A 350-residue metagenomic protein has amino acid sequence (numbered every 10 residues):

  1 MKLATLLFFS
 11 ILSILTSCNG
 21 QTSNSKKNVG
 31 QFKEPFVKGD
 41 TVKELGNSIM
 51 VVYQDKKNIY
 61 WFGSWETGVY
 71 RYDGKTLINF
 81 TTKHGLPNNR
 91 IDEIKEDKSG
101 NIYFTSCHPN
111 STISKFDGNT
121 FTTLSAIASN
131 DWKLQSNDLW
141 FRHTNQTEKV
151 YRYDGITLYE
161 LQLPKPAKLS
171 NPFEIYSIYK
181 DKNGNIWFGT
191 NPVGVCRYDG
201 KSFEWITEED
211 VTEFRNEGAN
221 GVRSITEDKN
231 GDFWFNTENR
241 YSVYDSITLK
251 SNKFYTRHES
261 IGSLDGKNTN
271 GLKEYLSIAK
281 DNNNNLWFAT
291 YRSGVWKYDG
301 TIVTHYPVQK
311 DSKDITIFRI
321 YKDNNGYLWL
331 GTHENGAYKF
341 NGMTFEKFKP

Functional and structural regions predicted by a protein language model:
K2-P350: Carboxylate-rich, polar loop motifs that coordinate divalent cations or form catalytic acidic clusters
